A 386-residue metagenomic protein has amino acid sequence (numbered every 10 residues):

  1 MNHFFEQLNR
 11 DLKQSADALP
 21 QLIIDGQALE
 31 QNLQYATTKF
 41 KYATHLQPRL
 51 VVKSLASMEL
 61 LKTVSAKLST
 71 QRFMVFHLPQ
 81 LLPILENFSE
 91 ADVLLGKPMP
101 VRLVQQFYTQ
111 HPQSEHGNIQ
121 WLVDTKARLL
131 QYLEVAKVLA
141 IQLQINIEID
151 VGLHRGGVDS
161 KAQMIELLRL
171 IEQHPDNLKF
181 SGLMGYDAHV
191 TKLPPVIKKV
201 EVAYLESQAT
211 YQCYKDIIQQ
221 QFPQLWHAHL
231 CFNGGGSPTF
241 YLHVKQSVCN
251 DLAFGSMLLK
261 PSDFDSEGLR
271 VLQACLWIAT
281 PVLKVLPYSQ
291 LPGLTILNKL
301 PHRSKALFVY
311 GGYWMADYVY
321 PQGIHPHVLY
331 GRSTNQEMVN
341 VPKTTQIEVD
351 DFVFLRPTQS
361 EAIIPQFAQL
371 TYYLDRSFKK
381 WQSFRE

Functional and structural regions predicted by a protein language model:
F4-I24: Generic N-terminal amphipathic, Lys/Arg-enriched alpha-helix
F5-L8, A28-E59: N-terminal glycine-rich anion-binding loops that anchor highly charged ligand groups
I24-Y35, E206-C213, V353: A non-catalytic, amphipathic alpha-helix used as a structural packing/dimerization or gating element in enzyme scaffolds
L29, K53, I84, I147 (+5 more regions): Conserved, mostly hydrophobic/aromatic
P48-L193: Active-site-proximal beta-alpha core segment in soluble small-molecule metabolic enzymes
Q144, D150-R270: Active-site loop/helix belt of alpha/beta enzymes
V202, P238-V309, Y313-M315, V319-G323: Active-site loop ensemble at the mouth of alpha/beta enzyme cores that anchors a bound cofactor
L286-E386: C-terminal accessory subdomain/extension
